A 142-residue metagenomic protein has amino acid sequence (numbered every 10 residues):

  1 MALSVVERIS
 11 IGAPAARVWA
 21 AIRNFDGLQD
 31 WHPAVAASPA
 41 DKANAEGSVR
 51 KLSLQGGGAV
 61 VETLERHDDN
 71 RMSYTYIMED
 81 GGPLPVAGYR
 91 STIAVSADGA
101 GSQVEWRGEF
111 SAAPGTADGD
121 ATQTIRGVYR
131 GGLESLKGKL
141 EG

Functional and structural regions predicted by a protein language model:
M1-K42: Hydrophobic ligand-binding cavity/cleft-lining segments
M1-L3, N44-E46, G56, A87: Residue-level preference for beta-strand/loop junctions
A13, A45-G47, R71, G99: Residue-level signal for tight coil/turn positions that link beta-strands
A13, R23, A59, G127-G131: Generic recognition of short, well-ordered alpha-helical interface segments
V18-I22, L28, R50, L64 (+3 more regions): Hydrophobic pocket/interface hotspot
A20-P33, D69, R130, E134 (+1 more regions): Short, intrinsically disordered, mixed-charge
D30, P39-A40, Q55-Q103, E109-S111: Hydrophobic-ligand binding "helix-grip"
Q103, E109-G142: A conserved amphipathic terminal alpha-helix motif
